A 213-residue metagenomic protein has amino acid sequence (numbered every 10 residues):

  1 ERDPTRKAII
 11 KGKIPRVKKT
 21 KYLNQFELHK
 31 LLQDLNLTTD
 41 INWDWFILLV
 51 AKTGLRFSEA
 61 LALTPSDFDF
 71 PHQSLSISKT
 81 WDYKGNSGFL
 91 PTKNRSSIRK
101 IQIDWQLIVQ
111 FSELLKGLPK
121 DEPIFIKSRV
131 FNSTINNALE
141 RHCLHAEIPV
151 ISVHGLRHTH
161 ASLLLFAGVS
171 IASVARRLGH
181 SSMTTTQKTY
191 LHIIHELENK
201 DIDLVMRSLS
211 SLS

Functional and structural regions predicted by a protein language model:
E1-L61: Basic, Lys/Arg- and aromatic-enriched nucleic-acid-binding interface segment
I14, Y22, W81, I108 (+1 more regions): Catalytic-site neighborhood detector that most strongly recognizes the C-terminal catalytic loop/helix of tyrosine
V17, W43, P71, S97 (+3 more regions): Exposed loop/turn and edge beta-strand positions of beta-sandwich/beta-sheet ligand-binding modules
N24-L28, T80, D104-I148: Active-site/catalytic core of tyrosine-dependent DNA strand-transfer enzymes
Q33, A62, F70, K188: Phosphate-coordinating loops and pocket residues in cytosolic domains that bind phosphorylated ligands
N42-D44, S128-N132, P149-G168: Short basic/aromatic active-site micro-motif
L48, K52-E59, A138-R141, R157-S181 (+3 more regions): C-terminal catalytic core of tyrosine-transesterase DNA break-rejoin enzymes
H72, S87, P91-I98, Q102-L107 (+1 more regions): C-terminal secondary-structure termini that scaffold catalytic or DNA-interacting sites
